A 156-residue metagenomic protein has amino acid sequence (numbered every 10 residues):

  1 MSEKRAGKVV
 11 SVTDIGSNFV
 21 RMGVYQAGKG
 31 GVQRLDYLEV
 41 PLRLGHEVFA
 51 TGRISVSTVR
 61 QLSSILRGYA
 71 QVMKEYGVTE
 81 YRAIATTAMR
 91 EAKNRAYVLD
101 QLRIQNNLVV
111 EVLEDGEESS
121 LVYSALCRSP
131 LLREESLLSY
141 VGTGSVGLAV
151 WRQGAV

Functional and structural regions predicted by a protein language model:
M1-S17, G23-V141, A149-V156: Nucleotide/phosphate-binding catalytic cleft detector across ATP-hydrolyzing and phosphate-transferring enzymes
